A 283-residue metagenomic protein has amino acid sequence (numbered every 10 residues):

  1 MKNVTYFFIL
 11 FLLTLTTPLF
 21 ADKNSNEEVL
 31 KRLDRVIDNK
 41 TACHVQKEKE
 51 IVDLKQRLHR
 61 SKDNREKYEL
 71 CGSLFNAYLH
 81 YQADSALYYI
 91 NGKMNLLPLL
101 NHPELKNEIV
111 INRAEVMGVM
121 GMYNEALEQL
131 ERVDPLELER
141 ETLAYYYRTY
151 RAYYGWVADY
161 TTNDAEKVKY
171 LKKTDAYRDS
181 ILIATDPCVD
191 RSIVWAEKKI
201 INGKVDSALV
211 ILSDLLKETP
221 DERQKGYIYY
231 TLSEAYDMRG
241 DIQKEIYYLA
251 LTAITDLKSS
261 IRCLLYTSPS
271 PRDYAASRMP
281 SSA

Functional and structural regions predicted by a protein language model:
M1-V36, A86, Y150: Bacterial Sec-dependent N-terminal signal peptides
D22-S73, H80: N-terminal leader/linker segments that initiate helical-solenoid repeat arrays
T41-D53, H80-G92, V119-L130, D164-A176 (+2 more regions): Helix-turn-helix repeat elements of alpha-solenoid scaffolds
K55-T142: Post-signal peptide N-terminal segment of secreted/secretory-pathway proteins
N76-A77, V116, Y153, K198 (+1 more regions): Residue-level signature for tetratricopeptide repeat
M94-P98, E131-L136, D175-I183, V210-E218 (+1 more regions): Amphipathic alpha-helical segments of tetratricopeptide repeats
Y266-D273: Conserved small/polar residues in nucleotide/adenosyl-binding loops
